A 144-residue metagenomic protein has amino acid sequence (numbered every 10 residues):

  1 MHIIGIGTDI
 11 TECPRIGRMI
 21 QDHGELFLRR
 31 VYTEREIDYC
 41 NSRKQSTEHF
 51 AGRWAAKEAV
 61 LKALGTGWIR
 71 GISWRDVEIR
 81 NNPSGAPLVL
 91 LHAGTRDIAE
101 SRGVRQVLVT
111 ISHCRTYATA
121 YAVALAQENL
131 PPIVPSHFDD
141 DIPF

Functional and structural regions predicted by a protein language model:
M1-F144: Core catalytic alpha/beta fold that binds nucleotide/phospho-ligands
